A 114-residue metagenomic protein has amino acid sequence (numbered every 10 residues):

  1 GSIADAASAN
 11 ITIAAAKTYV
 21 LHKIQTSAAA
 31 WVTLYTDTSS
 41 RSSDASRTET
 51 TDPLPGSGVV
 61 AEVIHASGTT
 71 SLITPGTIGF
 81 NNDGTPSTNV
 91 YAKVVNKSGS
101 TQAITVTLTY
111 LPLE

Functional and structural regions predicted by a protein language model:
G1-S42, T109-L111: Beta-rich globular "head" domains
S2-D5, T85-S87, V94-E114: C-terminal interaction-tip segments
T12, V60-N89: Beta-sandwich interaction modules
V20, V32, V59-I64, V90 (+2 more regions): Extended aliphatic helical segments
L34, E49, I78-G79, K93: Intrinsic disorder/low-complexity signature
T38-G68: Beta-strand-rich interaction/scaffold domains
T51-P53, I73, Y110: Selective for proline/serine-rich intrinsically disordered segments in cytosolic/nuclear regulatory regions
